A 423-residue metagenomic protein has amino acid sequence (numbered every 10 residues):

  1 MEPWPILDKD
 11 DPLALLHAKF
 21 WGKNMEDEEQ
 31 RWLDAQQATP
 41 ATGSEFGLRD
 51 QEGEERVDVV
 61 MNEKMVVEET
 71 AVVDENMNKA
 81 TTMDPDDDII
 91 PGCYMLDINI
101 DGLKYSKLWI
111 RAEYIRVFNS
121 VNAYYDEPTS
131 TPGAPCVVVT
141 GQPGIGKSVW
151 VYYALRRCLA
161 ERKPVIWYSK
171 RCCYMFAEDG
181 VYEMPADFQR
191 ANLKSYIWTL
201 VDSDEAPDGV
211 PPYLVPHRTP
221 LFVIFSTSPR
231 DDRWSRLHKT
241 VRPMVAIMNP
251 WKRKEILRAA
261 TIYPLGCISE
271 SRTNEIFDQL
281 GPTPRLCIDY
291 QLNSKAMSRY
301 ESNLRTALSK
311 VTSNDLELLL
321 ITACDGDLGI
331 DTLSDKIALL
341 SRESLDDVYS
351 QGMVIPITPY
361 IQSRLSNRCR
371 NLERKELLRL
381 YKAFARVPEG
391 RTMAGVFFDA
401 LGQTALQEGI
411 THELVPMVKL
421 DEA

Functional and structural regions predicted by a protein language model:
M1-T131, P211-Y213, L221-F222, S228 (+2 more regions): Extended, charged/polar low-complexity intrinsically disordered regions
T131-S148: Walker A/P-loop nucleotide-binding motif
T140, P164-F222, S226-P229: Conserved P-loop NTPase "ATPase switch" module shared by AAA+ and STAND
K147-R171: P-loop NTPase Walker A phosphate-binding motif
L155-A160, Y213-P220, H238-V241: Short, surface-exposed basic-aromatic patches at helix termini and helix-loop junctions that form
A206-P207, P229-R233, K252-R253, P284: Conserved nucleotide-binding/hydrolysis micro-motifs of P-loop NTPases
D231-M244: Short regulatory helix/loop adjacent to the ATP-binding pocket of P-loop NTPases
P243-T261: Conserved AAA+ ATPase "SRH/arginine-finger" region at the nucleotide-binding site
